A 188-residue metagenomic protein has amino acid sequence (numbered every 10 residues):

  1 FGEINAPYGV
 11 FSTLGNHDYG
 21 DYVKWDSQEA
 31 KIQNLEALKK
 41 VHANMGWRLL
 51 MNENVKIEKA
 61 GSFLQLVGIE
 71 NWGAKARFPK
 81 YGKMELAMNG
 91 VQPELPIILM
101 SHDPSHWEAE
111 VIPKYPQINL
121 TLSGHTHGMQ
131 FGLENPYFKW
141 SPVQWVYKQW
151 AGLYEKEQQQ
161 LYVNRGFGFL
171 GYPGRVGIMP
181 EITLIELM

Functional and structural regions predicted by a protein language model:
F1-M188: Soluble catalytic domains of enzymes that build or remodel membrane lipids, polysaccharides, and related
